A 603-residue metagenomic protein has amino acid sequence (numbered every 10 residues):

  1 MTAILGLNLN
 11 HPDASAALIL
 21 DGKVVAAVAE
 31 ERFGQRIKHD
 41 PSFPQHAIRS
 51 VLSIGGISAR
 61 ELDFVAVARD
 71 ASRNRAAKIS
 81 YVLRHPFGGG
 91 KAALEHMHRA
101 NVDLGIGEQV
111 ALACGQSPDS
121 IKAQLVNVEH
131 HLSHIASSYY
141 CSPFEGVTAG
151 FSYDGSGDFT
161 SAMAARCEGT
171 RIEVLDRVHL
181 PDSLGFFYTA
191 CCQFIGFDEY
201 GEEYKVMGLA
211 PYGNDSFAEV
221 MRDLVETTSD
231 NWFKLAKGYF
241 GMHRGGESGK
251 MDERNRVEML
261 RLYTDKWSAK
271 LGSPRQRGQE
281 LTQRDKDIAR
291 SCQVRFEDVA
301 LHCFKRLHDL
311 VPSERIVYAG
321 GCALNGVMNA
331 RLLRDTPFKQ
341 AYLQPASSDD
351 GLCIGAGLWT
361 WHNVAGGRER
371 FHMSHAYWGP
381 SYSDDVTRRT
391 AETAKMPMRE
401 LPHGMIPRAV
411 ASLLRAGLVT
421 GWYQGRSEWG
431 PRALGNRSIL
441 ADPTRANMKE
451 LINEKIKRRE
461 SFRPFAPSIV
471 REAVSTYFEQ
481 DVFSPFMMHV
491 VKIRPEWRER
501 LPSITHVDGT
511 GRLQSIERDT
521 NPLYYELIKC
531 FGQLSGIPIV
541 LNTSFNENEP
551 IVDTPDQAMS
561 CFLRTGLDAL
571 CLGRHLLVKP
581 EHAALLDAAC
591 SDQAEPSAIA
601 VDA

Functional and structural regions predicted by a protein language model:
M1-L5: Extreme N-terminal starter segment of soluble prokaryotic enzymes
N8-A29, G34-K38, Y81, G88-A92 (+7 more regions): Flexible beta->alpha loop and helix N-cap segments adjacent to enzyme active/binding sites
R32-I57, A300: N-terminal phosphate-binding loop and adjacent alpha-helix
F43-I54, V65-R69, L527, S535-I537: Short HxH-centered metal-ligating active-site micro-motif
S58-Q109, A136-S137: Short beta-strand-loop/turn "lid" adjacent to the catalytic site in phosphate-handling enzymes
R277-C303: Adenine-nucleotide phosphate-binding core of ATP-dependent small-molecule kinases
